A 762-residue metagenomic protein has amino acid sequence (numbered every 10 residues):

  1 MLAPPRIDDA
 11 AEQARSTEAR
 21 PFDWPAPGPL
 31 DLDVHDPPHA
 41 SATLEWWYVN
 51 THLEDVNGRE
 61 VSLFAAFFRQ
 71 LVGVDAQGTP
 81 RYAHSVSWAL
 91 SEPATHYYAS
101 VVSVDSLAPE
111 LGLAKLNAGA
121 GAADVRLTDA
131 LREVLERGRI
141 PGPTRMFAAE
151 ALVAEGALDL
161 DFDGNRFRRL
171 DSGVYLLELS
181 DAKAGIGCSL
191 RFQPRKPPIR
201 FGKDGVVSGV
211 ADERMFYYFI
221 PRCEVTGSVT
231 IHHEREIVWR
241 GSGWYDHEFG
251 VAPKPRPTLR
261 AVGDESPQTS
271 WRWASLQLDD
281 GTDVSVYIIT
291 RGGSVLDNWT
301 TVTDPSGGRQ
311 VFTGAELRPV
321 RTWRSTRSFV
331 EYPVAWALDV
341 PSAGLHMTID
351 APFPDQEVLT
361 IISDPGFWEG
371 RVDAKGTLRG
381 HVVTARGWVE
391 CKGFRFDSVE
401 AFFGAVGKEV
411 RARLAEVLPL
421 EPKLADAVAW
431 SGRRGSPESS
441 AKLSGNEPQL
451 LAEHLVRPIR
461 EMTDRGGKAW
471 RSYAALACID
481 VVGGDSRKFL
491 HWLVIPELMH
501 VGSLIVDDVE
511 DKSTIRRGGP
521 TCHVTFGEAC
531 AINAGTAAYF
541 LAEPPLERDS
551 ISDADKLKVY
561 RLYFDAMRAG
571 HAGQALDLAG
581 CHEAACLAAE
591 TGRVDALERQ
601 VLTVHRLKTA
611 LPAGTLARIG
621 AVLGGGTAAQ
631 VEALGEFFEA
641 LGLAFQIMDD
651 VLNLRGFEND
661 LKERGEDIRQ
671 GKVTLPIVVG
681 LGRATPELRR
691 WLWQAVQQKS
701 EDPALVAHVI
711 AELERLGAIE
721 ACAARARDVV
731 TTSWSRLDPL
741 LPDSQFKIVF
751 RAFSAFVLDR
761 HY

Functional and structural regions predicted by a protein language model:
L2-E400: Structured soluble/peripheral alpha/beta segments that form catalytic or ligand/cofactor-binding pockets
F312, M347-I349, L654, P686-L692 (+3 more regions): Extended hydrophobic-aromatic, low-complexity segments
G380, I677, S733, F750: Hydrophobic, well-ordered secondary-structure elements that form the walls of internal hydrophobic environments
W388-S398, V729, S735, L741-Y762: Short, amphipathic C-terminal "tail helix"
V399-S440: N-terminal amphipathic/basic leader segments beginning at the initiator methionine
Q449-R689, W693, A755-L758: Mg2+-dependent prenyl diphosphate-binding active-site environment of isoprenoid biosynthetic enzymes
R561, G635, A724, K747-A752: Short, charged, amphipathic alpha-helical segments
R690-L737: Mobile late-domain/C-terminal helix-loop "cap" segments that border catalytic sites or the cytosolic face
